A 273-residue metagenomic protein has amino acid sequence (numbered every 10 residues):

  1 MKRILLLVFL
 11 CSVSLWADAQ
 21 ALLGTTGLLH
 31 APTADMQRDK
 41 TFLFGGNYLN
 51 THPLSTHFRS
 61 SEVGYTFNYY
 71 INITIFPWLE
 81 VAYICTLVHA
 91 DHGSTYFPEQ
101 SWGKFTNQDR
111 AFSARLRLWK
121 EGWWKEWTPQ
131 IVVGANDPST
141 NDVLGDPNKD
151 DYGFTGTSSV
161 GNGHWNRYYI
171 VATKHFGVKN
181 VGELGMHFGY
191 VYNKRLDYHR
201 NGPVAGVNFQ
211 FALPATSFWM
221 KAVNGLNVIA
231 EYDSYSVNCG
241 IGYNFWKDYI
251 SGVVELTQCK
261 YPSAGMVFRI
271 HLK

Functional and structural regions predicted by a protein language model:
I4-V13: Sec-dependent N-terminal signal peptides
D18-H164, Y168, F176-V178, L213-T216 (+4 more regions): Transmembrane beta-barrel domains of Gram-negative outer membranes and organellar outer membranes
T86, N136-P138, G189-N193, D233-Y235 (+1 more regions): Active-site beta-loop-alpha junctions enriched in small/polar residues
A111-L116, A205-V207, Q258-K273: Outer-membrane beta-barrel "beta-signal"
Y152-S236: Detector for outer-membrane/organellar transmembrane beta-barrel domains, recognizing the amphipathic beta-strand
D248-G252: Internal alpha-helical scaffold/solenoid segments in large eukaryotic proteins
